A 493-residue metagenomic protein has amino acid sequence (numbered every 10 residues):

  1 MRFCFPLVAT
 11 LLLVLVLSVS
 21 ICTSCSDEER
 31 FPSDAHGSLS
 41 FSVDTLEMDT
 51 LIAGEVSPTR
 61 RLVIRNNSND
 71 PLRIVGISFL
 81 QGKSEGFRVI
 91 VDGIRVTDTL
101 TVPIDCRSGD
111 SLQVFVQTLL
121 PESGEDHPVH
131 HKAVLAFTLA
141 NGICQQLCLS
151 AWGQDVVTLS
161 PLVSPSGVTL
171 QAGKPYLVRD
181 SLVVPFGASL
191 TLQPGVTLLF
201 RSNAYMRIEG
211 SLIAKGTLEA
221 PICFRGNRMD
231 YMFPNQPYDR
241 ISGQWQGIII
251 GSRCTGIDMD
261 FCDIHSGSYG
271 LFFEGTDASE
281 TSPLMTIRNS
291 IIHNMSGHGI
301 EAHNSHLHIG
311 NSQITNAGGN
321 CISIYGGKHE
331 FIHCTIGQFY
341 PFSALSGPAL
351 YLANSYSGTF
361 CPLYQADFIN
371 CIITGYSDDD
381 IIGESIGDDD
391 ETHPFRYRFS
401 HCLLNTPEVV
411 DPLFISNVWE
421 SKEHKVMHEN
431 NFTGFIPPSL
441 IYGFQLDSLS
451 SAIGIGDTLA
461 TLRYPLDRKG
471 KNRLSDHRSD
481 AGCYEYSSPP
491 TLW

Functional and structural regions predicted by a protein language model:
M1-L12: Bacterial N-terminal signal peptides that target proteins for export
S20-S24: C-terminal motif of bacterial Sec signal peptides marking the signal peptidase cleavage site
E29-P32, L39-T50, E55-V56, R61 (+4 more regions): Beta-strand/loop edge motif enriched in small/polar residues
S57-T59, N69-I74: Short acidic/proline- and small/hydrophobic-mixed sequence motifs that coincide with surface turns and coil-to-beta
I64-S68: Asparagine-centered strand-capping/turn motif at beta-strand->loop junctions
G76-L80, L170: Change to "...patches in solvent-exposed regions of secreted, membrane-anchored, or virion-exposed structural
F79-L100: Short, solvent-exposed loop/linker segments at beta-strand-coil boundaries, enriched for Pro/Gly and Ser/Thr
